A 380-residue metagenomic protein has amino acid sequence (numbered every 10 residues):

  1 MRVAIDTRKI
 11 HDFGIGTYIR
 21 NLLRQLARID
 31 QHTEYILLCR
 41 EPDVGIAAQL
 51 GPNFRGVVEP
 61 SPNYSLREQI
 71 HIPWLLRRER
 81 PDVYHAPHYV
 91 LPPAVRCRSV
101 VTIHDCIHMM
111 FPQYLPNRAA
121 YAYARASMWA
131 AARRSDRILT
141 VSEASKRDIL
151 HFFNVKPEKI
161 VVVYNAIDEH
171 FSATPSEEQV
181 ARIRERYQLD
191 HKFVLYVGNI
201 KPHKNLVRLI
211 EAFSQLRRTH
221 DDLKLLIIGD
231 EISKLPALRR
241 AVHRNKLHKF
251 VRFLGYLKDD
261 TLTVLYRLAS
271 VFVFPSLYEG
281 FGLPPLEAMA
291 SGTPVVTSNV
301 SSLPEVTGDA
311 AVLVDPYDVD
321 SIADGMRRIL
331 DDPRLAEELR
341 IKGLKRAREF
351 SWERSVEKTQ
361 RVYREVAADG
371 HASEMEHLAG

Functional and structural regions predicted by a protein language model:
M1-G380: Carbohydrate transferase catalytic cores enriched for Leloir-type hexosyltransferases
